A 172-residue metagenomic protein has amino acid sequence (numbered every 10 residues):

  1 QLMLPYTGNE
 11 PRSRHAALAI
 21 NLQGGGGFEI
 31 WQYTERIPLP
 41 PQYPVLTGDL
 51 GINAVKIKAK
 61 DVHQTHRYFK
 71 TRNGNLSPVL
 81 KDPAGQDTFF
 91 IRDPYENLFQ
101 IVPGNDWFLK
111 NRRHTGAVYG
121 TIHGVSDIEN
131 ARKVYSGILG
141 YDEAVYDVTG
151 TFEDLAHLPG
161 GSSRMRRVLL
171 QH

Functional and structural regions predicted by a protein language model:
L2, Y6-A17, G25-Q32, A54-I57 (+3 more regions): Vicinal oxygen chelate
A17, I37-L39: Aromatic- and Gly/Pro-rich amphipathic surface segment
I20: Active-site-proximal cofactor/substrate-binding loop regions of enzyme domains
G24, R36-I37: Active-site/binding-pocket entry motifs
P38, G48-G51, G116-G120: Short amphipathic alpha-helical linker/capping segments at the junctions of internal repeats and modular domains
P44-L46: Glycan-recognition patch characteristic of GH18 chitinases/ENGases and related GlcNAc/peptidoglycan-binding proteins
V62-H63, I128: Residues at or immediately preceding the N-termini of alpha-helices
E129-I138: Conserved active-site alpha-helix within GNAT-family acetyltransferase domains
